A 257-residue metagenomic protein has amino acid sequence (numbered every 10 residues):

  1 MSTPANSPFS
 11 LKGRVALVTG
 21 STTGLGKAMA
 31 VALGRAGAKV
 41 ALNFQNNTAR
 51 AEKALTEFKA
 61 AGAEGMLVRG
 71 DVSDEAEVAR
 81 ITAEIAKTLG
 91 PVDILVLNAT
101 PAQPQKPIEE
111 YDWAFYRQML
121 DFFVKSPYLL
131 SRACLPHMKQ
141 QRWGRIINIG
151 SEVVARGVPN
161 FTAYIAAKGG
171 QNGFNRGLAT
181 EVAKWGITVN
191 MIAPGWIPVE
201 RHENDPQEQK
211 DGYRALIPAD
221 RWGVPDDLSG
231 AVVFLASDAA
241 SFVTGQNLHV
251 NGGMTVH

Functional and structural regions predicted by a protein language model:
V15, T22-G24: Conserved glycine-rich cofactor-binding loop
T100, K106-I108, D112-L120, H202 (+2 more regions): Substrate-binding pocket helix/loop in short-chain dehydrogenase/reductase
E109, R156-T162, K184-W185, D220 (+1 more regions): Active-site loop immediately N-terminal to the catalytic Tyr-X3-Lys motif of short-chain dehydrogenase/reductase
E109-Y128, W143, I147, Q171 (+1 more regions): Catalytic Tyr-X3-Lys loop
S131, A167, N175: Active-site helix of classical SDR
P136, T180-K184, S241: Alpha-helical segment proximal to the catalytic Tyr-Lys
S151: Residue(s) in the substrate-gating loop at a strand-loop-helix junction that position the organic substrate next
A183, T188, V243-G245, N251: Short, small/polar-rich loop/turn modules that mediate ligand/substrate recognition or access, typified
